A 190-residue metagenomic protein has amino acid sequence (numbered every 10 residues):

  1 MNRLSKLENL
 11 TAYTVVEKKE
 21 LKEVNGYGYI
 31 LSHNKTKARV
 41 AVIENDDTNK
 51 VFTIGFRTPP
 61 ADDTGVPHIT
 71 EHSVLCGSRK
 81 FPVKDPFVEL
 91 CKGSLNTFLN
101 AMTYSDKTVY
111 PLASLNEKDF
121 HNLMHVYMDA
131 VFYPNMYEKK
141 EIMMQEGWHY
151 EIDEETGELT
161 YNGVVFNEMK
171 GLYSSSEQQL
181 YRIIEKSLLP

Functional and structural regions predicted by a protein language model:
N2-D47: N- or domain-start disorder-to-order transition segments that initiate the globular core
E8, E23, M136, D153-E154: N-terminal low-structure segments adjacent to metalloprotease catalytic domains across cellular compartments
L21, L31-S32, E44, L90 (+3 more regions): A general structural signal for short secondary-structure junctions and capping/turn motifs
G28, R39, V51, K107 (+1 more regions): A residue-level signal for beta-strand positions that form part of recognition/binding surfaces within mature
E44-D129, Y133, E141, S174-S176: M16/MPP (pitrilysin/insulinase) zinc-metallopeptidase core fold and M16-derived inactive scaffolds
G77-R79, L123-Y137, E154-P190: Scaffold signal of the M16-like zinc-metallopeptidase fold and its non-catalytic homologs
C91-K92, Y104-V109, K139-G163: Short, glycine/charge-rich beta-strand/loop segments that flank catalytic centers and engage negatively charged groups
